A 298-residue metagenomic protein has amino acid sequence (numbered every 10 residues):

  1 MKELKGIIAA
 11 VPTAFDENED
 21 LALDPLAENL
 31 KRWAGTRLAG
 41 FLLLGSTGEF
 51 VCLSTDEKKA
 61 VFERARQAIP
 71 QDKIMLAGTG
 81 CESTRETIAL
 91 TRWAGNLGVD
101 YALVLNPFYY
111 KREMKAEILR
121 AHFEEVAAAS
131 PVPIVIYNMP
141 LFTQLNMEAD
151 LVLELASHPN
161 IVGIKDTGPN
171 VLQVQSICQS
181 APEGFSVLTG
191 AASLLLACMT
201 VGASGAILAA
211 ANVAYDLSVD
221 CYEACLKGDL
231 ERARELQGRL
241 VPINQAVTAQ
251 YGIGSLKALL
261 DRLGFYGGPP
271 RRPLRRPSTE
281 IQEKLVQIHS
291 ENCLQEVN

Functional and structural regions predicted by a protein language model:
K2-N146: Active-site beta->alpha loop and helix N-cap motifs at the rims of alpha/beta catalytic domains
E3-P12, T36-L38, T200-A203, I207-A210 (+1 more regions): C-terminal alpha-helical cap/extension of soluble enzyme domains
A9, L43, G48-V51, C81-S83 (+7 more regions): Short, flexible micro-motifs
L26, K58, F62, T87 (+7 more regions): A general structural signal for well-ordered alpha-helical segments in protein cores
K31, R92, L196, A258 (+1 more regions): Surface-exposed charge patches
L53-D56, A89, M114-E117, M147-A149 (+4 more regions): Short secondary-structure transition/capping segments
Q67-K73, L97-G98, S130-V132, S157-N160 (+4 more regions): Short helix-capping segments at alpha-helix termini
E125-A128, P140-T248: Catalytic alpha/beta core domains of metabolic enzymes, predominantly
